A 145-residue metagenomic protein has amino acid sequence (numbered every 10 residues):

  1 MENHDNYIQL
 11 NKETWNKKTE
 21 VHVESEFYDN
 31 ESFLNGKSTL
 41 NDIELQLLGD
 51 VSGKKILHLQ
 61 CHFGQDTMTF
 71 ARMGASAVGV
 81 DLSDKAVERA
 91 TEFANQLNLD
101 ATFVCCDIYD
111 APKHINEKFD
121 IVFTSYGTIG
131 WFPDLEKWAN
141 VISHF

Functional and structural regions predicted by a protein language model:
M1-D29: N-terminal, positively charged/glycine-rich alpha-helical extensions of SAM-dependent methyltransferases
F27-K54: Conserved alpha-helix/loop element of class I SAM-dependent methyltransferases that forms part of the SAM/SAH-binding
K54-A111: Class I SAM-dependent methyltransferase SAM/SAH-binding core
P112-V122: A short acidic, Gly/Pro-enriched loop at the edge of an enzyme's catalytic core that lines a small-molecule cofactor
D120-E136: A short SAM/SAH-binding and catalytic strip from SAM-dependent methyltransferases
E136-F145: A short glycine-rich, Lys/Arg-flanked "PGG" loop and its adjoining helix->strand segment in the class I
